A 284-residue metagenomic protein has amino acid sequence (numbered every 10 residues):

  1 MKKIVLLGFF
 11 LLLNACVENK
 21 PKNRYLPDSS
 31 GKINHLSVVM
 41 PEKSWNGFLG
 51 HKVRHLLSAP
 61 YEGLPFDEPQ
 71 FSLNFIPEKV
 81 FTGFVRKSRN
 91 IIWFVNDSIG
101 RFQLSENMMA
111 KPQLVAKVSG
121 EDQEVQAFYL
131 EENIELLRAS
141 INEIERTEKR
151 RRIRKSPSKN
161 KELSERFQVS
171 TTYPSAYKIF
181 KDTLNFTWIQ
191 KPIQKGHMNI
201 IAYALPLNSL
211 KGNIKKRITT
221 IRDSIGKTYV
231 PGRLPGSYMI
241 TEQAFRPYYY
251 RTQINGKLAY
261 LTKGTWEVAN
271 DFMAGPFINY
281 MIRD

Functional and structural regions predicted by a protein language model:
M1-I4: Positively charged n-region of N-terminal signal peptides that target proteins for export
L12-A15: C-terminal motif of bacterial Sec signal peptides marking the signal peptidase cleavage site
K20-Q113: Start-of-domain marker
P21, I76-G120, E124, K227-D284: Signature of long, low-cysteine stretches enriched in small and polar/charged residues
P21-R24, K43, P174-P231, E267-A269: Secretory pathway targeting signatures of secreted, lumenal, and periplasmic proteins
L26-G31, N46, H55, I153-K181: N-terminal "mature-domain start" segment
V39-W45, V118-A127, L207, Y249: Second-shell loop/turn segments in exported
L130-I153: Short, structured interface segments
